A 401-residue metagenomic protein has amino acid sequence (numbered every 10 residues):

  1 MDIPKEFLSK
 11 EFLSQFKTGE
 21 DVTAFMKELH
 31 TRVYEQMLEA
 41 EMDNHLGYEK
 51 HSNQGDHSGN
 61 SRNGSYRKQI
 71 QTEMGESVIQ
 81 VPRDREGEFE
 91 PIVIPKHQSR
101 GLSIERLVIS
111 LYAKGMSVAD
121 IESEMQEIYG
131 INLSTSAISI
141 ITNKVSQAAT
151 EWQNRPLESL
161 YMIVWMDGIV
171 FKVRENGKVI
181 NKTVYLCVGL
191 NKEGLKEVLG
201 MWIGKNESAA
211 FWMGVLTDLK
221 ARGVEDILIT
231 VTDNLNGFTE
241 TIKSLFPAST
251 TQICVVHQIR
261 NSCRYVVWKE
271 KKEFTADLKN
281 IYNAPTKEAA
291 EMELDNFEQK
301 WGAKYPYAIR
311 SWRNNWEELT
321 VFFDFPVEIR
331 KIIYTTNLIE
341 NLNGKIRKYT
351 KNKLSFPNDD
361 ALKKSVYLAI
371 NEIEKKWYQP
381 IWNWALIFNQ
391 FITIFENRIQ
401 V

Functional and structural regions predicted by a protein language model:
M1-G64, Q71-M74: Subset of Sec-pathway N-terminal targeting signals
K17, G87, L195, V255 (+3 more regions): Short acidic (Asp/Glu) and glycine-rich catalytic loops that position anionic groups and cofactors
G59-K114, L133-I140, S159: Basic, short loop/linker segments at the boundary and entry of helix-turn-helix/winged-helix-like folds
Q80-R85, V93-Q98, I131, T135 (+7 more regions): RNase H-like nuclease fold core
A119-G130: DNA-recognition alpha helix
I229-N236, T241-D277: Conserved beta-strand -> loop -> alpha-helix junction used to position metal-binding or nucleic-acid-contacting
N280-V401: Acidic/histidine-rich catalytic cores and adjacent linkers of DNA breakage/strand-transfer/modification proteins
